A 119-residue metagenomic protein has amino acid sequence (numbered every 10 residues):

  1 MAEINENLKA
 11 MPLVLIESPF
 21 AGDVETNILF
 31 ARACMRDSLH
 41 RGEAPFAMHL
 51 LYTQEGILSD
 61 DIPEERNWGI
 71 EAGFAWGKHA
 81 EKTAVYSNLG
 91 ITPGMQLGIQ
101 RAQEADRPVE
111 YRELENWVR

Functional and structural regions predicted by a protein language model:
M1-R119: Catalytic phosphate/metal-binding cores of nucleic-acid and nucleotide-processing enzymes, i.e., regions that mediate
